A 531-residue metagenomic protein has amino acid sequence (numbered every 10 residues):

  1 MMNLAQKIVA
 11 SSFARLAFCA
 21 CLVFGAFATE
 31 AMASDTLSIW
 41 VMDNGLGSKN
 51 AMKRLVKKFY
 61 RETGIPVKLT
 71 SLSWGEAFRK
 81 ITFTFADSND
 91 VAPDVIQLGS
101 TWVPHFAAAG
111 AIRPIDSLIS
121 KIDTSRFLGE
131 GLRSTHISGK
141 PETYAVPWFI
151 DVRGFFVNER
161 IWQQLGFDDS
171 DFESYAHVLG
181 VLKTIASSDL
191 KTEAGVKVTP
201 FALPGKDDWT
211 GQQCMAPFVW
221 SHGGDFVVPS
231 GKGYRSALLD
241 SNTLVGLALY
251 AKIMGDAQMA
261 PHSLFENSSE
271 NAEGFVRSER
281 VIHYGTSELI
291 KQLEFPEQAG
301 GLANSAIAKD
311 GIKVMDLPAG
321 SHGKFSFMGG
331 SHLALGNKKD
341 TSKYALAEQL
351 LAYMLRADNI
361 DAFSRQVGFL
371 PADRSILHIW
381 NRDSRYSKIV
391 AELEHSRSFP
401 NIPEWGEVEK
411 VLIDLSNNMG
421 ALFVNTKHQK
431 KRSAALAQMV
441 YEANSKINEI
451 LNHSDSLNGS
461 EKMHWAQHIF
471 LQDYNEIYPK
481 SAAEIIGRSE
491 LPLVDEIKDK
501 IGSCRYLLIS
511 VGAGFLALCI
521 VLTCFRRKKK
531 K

Functional and structural regions predicted by a protein language model:
K58-E130, R160, Q164-G166, E273-G274 (+3 more regions): Extracytoplasmic "Venus flytrap"/periplasmic binding protein-like
G99-G154, A194-G195, G211-C214, I307-P318: Hinge/lid segment of periplasmic solute-binding proteins
D116-L128, T199-G205, G224-V245, Q298-I307 (+3 more regions): Short, solvent-exposed loop/beta-turn-alpha elements that line the ligand-binding surface or hinge of extracytoplasmic
H136, E142, Q164-L165, G255-P261 (+2 more regions): Extracytoplasmic/periplasmic substrate-recognition and gating elements
H136, K309-L317, S364-A421, Y478-P479: Long, aromatic- and glycine/proline-rich binding clefts that accommodate carbohydrate-like moieties
K140-W148, R153, H177-R235: Extracytoplasmic/periplasmic solute-binding protein
V181-K183, P229-F265, L317: Glycine-centered hinge/linker elements that transmit conformational signals in sensory and ligand-binding systems
E394-R527: Conserved C-terminal helix/tail region of periplasmic/extracytoplasmic solute-binding proteins
